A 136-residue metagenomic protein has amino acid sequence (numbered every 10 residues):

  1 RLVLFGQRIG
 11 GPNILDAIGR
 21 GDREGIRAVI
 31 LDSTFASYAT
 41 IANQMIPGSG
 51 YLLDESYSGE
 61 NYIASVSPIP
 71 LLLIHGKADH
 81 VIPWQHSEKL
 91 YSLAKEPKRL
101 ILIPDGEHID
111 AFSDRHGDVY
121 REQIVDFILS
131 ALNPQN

Functional and structural regions predicted by a protein language model:
R1-R8: Alpha/beta-hydrolase fold nucleophile elbow
N13-S67, S113: Hydrolase active-site cap/lid region
G59, P83-S92: Short alpha-helix in the alpha/beta-hydrolase fold that links the catalytic acid
V66-S67, L72-H75, D79: Short beta-strand/loop motif that positions the catalytic acidic residue of the alpha/beta-hydrolase fold
A78-I82, I109-D110: Acidic catalytic loop of the alpha/beta-hydrolase fold
G106-V119: Catalytic histidine-centered segment of alpha/beta-hydrolase-like enzymes
S130-N136: Alpha/beta-hydrolase-fold serine-hydrolase catalytic core, especially in secreted/extracellular enzymes
